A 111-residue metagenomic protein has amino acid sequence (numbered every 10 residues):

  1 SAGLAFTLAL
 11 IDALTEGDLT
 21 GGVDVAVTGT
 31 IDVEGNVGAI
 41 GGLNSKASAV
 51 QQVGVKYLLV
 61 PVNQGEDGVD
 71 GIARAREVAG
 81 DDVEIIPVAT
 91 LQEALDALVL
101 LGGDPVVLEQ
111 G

Functional and structural regions predicted by a protein language model:
S1-G111: Peripheral, non-AAA+ core regions of ATP-driven protein-machinery
